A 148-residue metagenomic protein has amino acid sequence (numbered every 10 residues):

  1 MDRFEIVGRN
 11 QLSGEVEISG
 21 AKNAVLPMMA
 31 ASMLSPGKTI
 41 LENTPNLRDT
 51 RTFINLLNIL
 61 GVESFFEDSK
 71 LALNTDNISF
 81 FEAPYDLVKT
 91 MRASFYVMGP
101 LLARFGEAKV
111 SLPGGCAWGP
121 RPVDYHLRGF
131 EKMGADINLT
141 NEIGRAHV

Functional and structural regions predicted by a protein language model:
M1-R145: Structural preference for solvent-exposed beta-strand-turn elements and adjacent flexible terminal/loop segments within
